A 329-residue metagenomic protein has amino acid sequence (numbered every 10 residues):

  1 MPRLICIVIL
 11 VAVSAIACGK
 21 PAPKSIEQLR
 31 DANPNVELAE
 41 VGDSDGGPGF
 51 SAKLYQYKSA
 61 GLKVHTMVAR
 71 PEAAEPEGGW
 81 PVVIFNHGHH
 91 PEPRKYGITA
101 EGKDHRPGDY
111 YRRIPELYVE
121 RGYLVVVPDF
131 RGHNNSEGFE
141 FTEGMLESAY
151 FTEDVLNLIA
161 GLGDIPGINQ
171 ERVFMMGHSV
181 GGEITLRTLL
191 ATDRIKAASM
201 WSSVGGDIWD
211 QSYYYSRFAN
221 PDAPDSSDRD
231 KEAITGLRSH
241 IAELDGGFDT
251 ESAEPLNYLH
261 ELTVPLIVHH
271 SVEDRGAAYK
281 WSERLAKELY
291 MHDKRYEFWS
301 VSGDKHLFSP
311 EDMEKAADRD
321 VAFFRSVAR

Functional and structural regions predicted by a protein language model:
N33-G78: N-terminal cap/lid segment of alpha/beta-hydrolase-fold proteins
E75-W80, F85-E137, D207-I208: Short substrate-entry loop that stabilizes the transition state in hydrolases
E101-K103, W209-Y258, V264: Mobile cap/lid helix-loop segments that gate and shape the active-site cleft of serine hydrolases
G144-I165: Alpha/beta-hydrolase active-site loop
I168-H178: Alpha/beta-hydrolase fold nucleophile elbow
G182-D193: Short glycine-enriched nucleophile-adjacent loop and the immediately C-terminal alpha-helix near the catalytic center
L262, V268-H270, D274: Short beta-strand/loop motif that positions the catalytic acidic residue of the alpha/beta-hydrolase fold
E283-A286, Y290-R329: C-terminal catalytic histidine-bearing segment of alpha/beta-hydrolase fold enzymes
